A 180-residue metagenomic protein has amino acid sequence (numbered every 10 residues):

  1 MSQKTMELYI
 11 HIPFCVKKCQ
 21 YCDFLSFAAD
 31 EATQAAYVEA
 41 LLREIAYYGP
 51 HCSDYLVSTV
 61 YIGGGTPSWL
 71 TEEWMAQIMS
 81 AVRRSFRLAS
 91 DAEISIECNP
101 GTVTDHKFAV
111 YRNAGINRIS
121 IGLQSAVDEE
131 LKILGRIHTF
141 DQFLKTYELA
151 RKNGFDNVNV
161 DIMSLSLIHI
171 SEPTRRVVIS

Functional and structural regions predicted by a protein language model:
Q3-A36, L131: Canonical Radical SAM [4Fe-4S] cluster-binding loop centered on the CxxxCxxC motif and its immediate flanking residues
L8, V60, I94-I96, I119 (+1 more regions): Hydrophobic faces of well-ordered beta-strands that scaffold small-molecule active sites in alpha/beta enzyme cores
H11, F108-A126: Non-cysteine beta-strand/loop elements that form the S-adenosyl-L-methionine
L25-A28, H51-S85, N99-A109, A126-Q142 (+2 more regions): Conserved glycine-rich "GG(E/T)P / GGGxP" loop and the immediately following alpha-helix in the radical SAM core
L41-S53: A short, N-terminal amphipathic alpha-helix
S85, A114, L149-V158: A structural motif corresponding to the C-terminal end of an alpha-helix and its immediate exit/capping segment
I119-S120, L131, R136, D156: Active-site-proximal cofactor/substrate-binding loop regions of enzyme domains
I168-S180: Single conserved hydrophobic/aromatic residue that forms the stacking wall/gate of nucleotide- or nucleobase-binding
